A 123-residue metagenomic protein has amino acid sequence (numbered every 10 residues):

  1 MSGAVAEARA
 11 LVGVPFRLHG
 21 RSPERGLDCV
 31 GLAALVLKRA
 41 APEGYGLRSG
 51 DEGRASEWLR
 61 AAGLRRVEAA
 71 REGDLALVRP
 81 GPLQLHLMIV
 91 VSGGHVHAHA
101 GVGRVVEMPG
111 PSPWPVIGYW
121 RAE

Functional and structural regions predicted by a protein language model:
M1-P15, P109-E123: Non-catalytic ligand/cofactor/substrate-binding and regulatory segments of enzyme domains
S2, A41-V105, P109-G110, A122-E123: ...with weaker cross-activation on analogous glycine-rich loops/strands in unrelated enzymes
P15-L18, R66: Short secondary-structure junctions and interdomain/linker hinges
R17-G20, G44: Short, hydrophobic secondary-structure boundary micro-motifs
G20-K38: Active-site nucleophilic cysteine motif
